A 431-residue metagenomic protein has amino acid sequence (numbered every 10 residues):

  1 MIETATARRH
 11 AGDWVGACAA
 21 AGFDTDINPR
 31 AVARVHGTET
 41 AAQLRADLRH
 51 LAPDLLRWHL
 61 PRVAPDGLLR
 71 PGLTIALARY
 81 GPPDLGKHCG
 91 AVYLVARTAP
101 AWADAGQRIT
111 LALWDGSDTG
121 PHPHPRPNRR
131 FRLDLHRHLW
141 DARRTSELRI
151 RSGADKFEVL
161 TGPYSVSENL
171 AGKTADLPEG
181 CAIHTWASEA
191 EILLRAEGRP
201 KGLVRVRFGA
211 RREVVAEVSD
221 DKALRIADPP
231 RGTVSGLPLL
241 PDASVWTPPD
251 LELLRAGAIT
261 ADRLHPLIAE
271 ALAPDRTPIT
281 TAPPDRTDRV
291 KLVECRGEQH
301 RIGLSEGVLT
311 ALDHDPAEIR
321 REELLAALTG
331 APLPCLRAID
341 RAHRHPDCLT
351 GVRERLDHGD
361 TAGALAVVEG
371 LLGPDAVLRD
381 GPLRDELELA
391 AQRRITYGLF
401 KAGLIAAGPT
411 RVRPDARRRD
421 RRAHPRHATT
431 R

Functional and structural regions predicted by a protein language model:
M1-A175, L371-L372, V377-R431: N-terminal membrane-targeting/anchoring modules of bacterial envelope and secretion proteins
G72-A78, A91-V95, R108-A112, L203-R205 (+3 more regions): Ordered hydrophobic segments in well-structured contexts
R129-A227: Short, surface-exposed polybasic-aromatic patches that bind anionic ligands, especially phosphate groups
P200, R207-R431: C-terminal structured domains
